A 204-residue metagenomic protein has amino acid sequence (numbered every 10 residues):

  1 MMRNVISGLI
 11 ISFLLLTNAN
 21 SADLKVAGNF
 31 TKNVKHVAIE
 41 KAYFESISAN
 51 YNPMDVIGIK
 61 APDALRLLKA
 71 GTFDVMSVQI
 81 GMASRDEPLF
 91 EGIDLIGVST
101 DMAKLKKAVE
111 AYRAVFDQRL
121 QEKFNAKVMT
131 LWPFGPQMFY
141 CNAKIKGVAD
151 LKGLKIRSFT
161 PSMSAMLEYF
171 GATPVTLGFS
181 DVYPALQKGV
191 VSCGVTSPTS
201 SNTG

Functional and structural regions predicted by a protein language model:
M1-V5: Positively charged n-region of N-terminal signal peptides that target proteins for export
S7-T17: Bacterial N-terminal signal peptides
A19-S21: Boundary at the C-terminal end of the N-terminal hydrophobic targeting segment
D23-A42, M54-I59, S201: Extracytoplasmic "Venus flytrap"
K41-E45, R66-K69, D74, Q79-T173: Contiguous mixed-secondary-structure segments that line small-molecule binding/active-site clefts of soluble domains
A49-I59, K155-S158, A172-A185: Short beta-strand-to-loop elements that line the ligand-binding cleft of bilobed periplasmic-binding protein-like
S162-M163, T173-G204: Pocket-lining segment of extracytoplasmic ligand-binding domains
